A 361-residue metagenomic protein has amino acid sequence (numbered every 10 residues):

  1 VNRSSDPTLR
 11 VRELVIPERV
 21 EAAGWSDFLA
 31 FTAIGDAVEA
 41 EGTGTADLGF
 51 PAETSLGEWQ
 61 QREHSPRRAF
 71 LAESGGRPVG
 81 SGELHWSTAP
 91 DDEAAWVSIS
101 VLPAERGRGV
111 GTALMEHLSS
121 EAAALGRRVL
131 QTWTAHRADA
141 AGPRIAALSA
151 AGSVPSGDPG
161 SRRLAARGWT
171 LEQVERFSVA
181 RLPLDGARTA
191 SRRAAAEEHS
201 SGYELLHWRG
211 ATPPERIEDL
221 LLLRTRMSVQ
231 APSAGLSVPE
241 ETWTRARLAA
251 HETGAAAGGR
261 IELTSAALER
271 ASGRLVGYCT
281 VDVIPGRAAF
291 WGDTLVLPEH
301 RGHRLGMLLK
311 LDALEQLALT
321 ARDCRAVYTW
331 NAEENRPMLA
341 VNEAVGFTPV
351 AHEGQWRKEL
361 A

Functional and structural regions predicted by a protein language model:
V1-I16, E116-P214, E353-R357: Acyl-donor-binding surface of acyltransferase catalytic domains
N2-S65, H199-A246: Short amphipathic alpha-helix that is part of the acyltransferase structural core
I16-V20, G35-S149, S153, L268-A271 (+2 more regions): Conserved donor-binding loop and adjoining core beta-sheet/short helix segment in diverse acyl/aminoacyl transferases
G35, M115, S178, R224 (+4 more regions): Polar/charged side chains located within well-ordered beta-strands of beta-rich proteins
G107-A123, V296, G302-Q316, A340 (+1 more regions): Conserved acetyl-CoA-binding loop-helix of GNAT-fold acetyltransferases
R127, R322-C324: Short, high-confidence coil segments that cap the C-terminus of an alpha-helix and link into the following beta-strand
T189, A231-L236, R245-T264, D282 (+5 more regions): Amphipathic alpha-helical hairpins
T264-T280, G286-F290, H300, L305-D312 (+2 more regions): Extended, compositionally biased non-globular segments
